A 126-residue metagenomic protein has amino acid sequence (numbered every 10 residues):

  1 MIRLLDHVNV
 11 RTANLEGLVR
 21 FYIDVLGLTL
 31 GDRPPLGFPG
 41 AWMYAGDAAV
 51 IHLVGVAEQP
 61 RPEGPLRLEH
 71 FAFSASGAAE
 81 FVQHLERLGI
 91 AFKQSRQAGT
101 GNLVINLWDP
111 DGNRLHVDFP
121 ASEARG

Functional and structural regions predicted by a protein language model:
M1-E16, D47, L68-F71, A121-G126: N-terminal beta-strand motif that seeds the catalytic metal site of vicinal oxygen chelate
R11-V50: Core segments of cupin and vicinal oxygen chelate
G17-R20, D24, A79-R87, A91: Replace "anionic and nucleotidyl ligands
G37, R67, G101: Exposed loop/turn and edge beta-strand positions of beta-sandwich/beta-sheet ligand-binding modules
D47-I51, E58-P60, G77-E80: Short, charged/polar surface micro-motifs in flexible loops or helix N-caps
G64, L68-L85: Mid-chain, well-packed structural core segment of small domains
V82, R87-G126: Vicinal oxygen chelate
